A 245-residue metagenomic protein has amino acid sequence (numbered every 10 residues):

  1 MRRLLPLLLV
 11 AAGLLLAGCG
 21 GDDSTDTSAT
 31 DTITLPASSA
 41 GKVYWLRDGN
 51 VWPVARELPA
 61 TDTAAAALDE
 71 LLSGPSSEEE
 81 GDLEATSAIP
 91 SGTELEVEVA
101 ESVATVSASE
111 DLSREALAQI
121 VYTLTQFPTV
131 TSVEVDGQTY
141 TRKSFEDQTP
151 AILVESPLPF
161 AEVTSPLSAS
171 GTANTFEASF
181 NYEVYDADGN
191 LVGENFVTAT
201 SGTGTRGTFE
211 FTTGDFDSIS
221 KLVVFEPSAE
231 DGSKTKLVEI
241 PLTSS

Functional and structural regions predicted by a protein language model:
R2-L8, G13, C19-S245: Bimodal "functional hotspot" detector
